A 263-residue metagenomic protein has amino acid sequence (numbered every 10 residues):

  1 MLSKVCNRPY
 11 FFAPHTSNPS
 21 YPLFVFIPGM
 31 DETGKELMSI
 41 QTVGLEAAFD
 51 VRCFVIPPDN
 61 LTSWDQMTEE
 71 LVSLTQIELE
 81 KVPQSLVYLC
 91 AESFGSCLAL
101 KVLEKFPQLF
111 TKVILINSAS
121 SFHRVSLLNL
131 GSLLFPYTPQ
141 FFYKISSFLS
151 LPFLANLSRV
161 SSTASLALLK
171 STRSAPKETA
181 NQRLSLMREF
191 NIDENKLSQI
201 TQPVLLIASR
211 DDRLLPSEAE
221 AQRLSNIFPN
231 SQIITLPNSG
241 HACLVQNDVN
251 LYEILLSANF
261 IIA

Functional and structural regions predicted by a protein language model:
V5-N60: Conserved HGGG/HGGXW glycine-rich cap/lid loop of the alpha/beta-hydrolase fold
D50-C90, E253: Active-site loop/oxyanion-hole signature of alpha/beta-hydrolase fold enzymes
T62-S63, I233-Y252: Catalytic histidine-centered segment of alpha/beta-hydrolase-like enzymes
C90-G95, A99: Gly/Ala-rich beta-loop-alpha elbow adjacent to hydrolase catalytic centers
E104, F110-Q140: Flexible "cap/lid" loop of the alpha/beta hydrolase fold
R124-S126, K144-S198: Conserved alpha/beta-hydrolase catalytic His-Asp/Glu region
I200, L206-A208, D212: Short beta-strand/loop motif that positions the catalytic acidic residue of the alpha/beta-hydrolase fold
R213-E220: Conserved alpha/beta-hydrolase "acid-adjacent" motif
